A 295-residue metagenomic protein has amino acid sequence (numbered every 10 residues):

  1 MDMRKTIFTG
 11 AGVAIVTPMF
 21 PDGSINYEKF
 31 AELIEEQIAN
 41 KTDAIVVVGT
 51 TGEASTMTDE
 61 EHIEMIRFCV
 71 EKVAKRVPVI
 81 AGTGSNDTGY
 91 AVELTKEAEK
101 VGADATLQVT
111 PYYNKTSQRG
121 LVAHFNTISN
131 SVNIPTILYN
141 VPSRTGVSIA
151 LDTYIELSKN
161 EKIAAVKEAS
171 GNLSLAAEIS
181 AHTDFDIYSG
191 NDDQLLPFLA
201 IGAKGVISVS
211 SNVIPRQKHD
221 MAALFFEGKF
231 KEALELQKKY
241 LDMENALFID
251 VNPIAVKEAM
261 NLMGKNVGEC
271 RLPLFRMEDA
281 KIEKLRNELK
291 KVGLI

Functional and structural regions predicted by a protein language model:
R4-V13, T17-G146, Y154-E156: Active-site beta->alpha loop and helix N-cap motifs at the rims of alpha/beta catalytic domains
T88-A98, A176, L195-I201: Catalytic cores of alpha/beta
G102, V132, H182-D184, I201-G202: Short, structured coil segments at secondary-structure junctions
D104-Q108, F185-N191, G205-S210: Short hydrophobic/aromatic-enriched beta-strand-loop microsegments
Y113-K115, Q194-P197, V213-P215: Short gly/pro/ser/thr-enriched loop/turn and capping motifs at secondary-structure boundaries
E161-S170, F185-Y188: Catalytic beta/alpha-barrel core
L199-I295: Structured C-terminal cap/extension of enzyme domains
